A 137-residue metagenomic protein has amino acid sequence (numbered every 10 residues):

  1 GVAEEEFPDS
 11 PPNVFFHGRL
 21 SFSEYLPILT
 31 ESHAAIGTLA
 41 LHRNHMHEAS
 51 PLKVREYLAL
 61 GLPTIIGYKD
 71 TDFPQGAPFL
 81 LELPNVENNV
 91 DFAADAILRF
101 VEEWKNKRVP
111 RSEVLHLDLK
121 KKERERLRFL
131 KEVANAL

Functional and structural regions predicted by a protein language model:
G1-F7, G67-T71: Short, polar loop motifs at secondary-structure junctions
A3-A34: Nucleotide-activated donor-binding/catalytic signature segment of Leloir-type glycosyltransferases, i.e., the conserved
P12, P74-N85: Acidic, glycine-centered active-site loop in nucleotide-sugar glycosyltransferases
V14, L52-R55, E82: Glycine-rich, phosphate-binding/catalytic loops in enzymes
L20, L52, N88: Residue-level signal for the nucleotide or nucleotide-sugar donor/cofactor binding architecture
S23-I28, G37-L58, I65-G76: Nucleotide-sugar-dependent
P84-D95, R99-L137: A charged, aromatic-enriched C-terminal amphipathic alpha-helix characteristic of glycosyltransferases across folds
